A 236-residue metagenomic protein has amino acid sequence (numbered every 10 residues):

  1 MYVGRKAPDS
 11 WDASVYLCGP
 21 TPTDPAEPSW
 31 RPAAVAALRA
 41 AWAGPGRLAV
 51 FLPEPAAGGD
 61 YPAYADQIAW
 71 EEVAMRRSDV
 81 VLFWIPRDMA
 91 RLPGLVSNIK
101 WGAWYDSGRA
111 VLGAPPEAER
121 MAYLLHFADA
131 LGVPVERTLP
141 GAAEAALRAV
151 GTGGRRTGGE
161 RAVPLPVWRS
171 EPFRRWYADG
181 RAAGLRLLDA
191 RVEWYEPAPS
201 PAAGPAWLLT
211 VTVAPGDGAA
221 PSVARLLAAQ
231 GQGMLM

Functional and structural regions predicted by a protein language model:
M1-M236: Conserved catalytic or regulatory cores that recognize and/or transform ribose-phosphate-containing ligands
